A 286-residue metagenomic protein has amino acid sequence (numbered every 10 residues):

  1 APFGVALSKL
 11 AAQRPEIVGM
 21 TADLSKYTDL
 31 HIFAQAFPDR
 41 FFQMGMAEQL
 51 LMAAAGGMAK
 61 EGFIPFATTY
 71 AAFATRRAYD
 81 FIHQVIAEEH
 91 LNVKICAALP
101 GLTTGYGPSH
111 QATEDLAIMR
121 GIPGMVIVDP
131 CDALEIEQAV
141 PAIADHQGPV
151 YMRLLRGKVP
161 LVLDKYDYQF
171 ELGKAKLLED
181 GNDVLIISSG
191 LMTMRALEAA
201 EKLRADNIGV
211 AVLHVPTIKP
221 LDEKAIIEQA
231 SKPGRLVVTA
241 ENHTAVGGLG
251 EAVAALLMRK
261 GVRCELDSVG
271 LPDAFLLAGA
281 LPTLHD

Functional and structural regions predicted by a protein language model:
A1-R153, K158-V159, Q169: Thiamine diphosphate
Q13-E16, K26-Q35, L102-T104, L155-D286: Thiamine diphosphate
